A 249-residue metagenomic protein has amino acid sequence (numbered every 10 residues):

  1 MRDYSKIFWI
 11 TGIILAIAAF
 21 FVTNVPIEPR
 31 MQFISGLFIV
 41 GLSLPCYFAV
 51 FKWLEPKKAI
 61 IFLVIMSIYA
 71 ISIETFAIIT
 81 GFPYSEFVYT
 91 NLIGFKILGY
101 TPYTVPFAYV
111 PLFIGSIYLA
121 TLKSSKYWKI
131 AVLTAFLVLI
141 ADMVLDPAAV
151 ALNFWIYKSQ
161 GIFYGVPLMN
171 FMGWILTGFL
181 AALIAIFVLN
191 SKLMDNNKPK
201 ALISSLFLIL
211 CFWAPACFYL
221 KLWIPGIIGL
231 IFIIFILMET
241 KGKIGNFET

Functional and structural regions predicted by a protein language model:
M1-T249: Aromatic-rich, lipid-facing transmembrane alpha helices and their immediate juxtamembrane interface loops in integral
